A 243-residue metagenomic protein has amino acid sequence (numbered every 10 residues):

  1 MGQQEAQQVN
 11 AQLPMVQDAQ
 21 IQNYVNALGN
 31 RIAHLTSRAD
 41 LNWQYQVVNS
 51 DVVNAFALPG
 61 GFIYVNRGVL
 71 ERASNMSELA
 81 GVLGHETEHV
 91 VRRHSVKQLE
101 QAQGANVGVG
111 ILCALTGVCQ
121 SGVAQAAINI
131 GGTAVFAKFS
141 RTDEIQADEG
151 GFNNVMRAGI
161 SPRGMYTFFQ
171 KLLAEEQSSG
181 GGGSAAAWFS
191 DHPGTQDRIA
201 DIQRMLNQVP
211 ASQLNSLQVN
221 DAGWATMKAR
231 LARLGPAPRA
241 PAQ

Functional and structural regions predicted by a protein language model:
M1-Q243: A Zn2+-metalloprotease active-site environment signal
